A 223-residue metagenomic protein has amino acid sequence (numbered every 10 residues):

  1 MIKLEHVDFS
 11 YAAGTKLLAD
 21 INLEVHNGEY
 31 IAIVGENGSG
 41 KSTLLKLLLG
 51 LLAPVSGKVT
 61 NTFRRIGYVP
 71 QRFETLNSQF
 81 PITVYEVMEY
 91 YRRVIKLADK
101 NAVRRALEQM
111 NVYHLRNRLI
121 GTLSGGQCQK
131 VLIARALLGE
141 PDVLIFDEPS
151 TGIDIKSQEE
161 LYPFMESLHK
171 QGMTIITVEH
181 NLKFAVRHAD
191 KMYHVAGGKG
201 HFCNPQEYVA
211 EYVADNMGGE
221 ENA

Functional and structural regions predicted by a protein language model:
M1-D20: A short, flexible loop at the N-terminus of ABC-type nucleotide-binding domains that lies
L49: Helix-to-loop junction immediately C-terminal to a conserved catalytic motif
K100-L115: Conserved ABC ATPase "signature" region
L119-L123: Conserved ABC ATPase signature
L144-D147: Catalytic Walker B motif of ABC-type/P-loop ATPase nucleotide-binding domains
E179-H180: H-loop/switch region of ABC-family ATPase nucleotide-binding domains
G198-A223: Conserved beta-strand-loop-alpha-helix hinge in the C-terminal portion of ABC ATPase nucleotide-binding domains
